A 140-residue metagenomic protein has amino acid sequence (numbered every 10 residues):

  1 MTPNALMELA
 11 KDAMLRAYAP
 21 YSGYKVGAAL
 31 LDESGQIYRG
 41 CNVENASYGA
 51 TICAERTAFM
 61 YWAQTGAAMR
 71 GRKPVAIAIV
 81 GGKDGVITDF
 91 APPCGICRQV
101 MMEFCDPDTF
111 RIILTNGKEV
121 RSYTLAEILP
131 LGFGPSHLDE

Functional and structural regions predicted by a protein language model:
T2-A19: Short, basic/aromatic recognition patches
S22: Active-site segments that bind and position negatively charged phosphate/pyrophosphate groups
K25-L31: Short beta-strand scaffold segments in enzyme catalytic cores
L31-D32, T115: Short beta-strand-to-turn element immediately C-terminal to the catalytic PLP-Schiff-base lysine in fold type I
R39-H137: Zn2+-dependent cytidine deaminase-like catalytic core
E140: Iron-sulfur (Fe-S) cluster-binding modules
